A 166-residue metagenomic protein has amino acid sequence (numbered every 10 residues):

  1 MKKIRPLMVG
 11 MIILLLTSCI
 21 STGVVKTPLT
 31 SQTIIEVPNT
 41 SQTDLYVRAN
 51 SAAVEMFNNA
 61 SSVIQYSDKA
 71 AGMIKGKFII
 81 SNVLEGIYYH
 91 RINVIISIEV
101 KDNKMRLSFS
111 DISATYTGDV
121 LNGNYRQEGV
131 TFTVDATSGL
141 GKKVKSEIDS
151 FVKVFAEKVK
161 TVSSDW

Functional and structural regions predicted by a protein language model:
M1-M8: Bacterial N-terminal signal peptides that target proteins for export
L15-S18: C-terminal motif of bacterial Sec signal peptides marking the signal peptidase cleavage site
I20-W166: Ser/Thr-rich, low-complexity intrinsically disordered terminal regions
